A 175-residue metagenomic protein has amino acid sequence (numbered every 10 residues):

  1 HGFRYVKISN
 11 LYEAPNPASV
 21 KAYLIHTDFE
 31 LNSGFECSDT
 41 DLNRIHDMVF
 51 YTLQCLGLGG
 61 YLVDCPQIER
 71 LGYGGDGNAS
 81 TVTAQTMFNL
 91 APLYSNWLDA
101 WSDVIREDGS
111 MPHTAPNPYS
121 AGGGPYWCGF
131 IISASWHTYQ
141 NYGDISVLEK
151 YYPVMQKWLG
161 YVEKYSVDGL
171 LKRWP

Functional and structural regions predicted by a protein language model:
H1-K7, L11-P175: Substrate-binding groove/exosite segments of carbohydrate-active enzymes
